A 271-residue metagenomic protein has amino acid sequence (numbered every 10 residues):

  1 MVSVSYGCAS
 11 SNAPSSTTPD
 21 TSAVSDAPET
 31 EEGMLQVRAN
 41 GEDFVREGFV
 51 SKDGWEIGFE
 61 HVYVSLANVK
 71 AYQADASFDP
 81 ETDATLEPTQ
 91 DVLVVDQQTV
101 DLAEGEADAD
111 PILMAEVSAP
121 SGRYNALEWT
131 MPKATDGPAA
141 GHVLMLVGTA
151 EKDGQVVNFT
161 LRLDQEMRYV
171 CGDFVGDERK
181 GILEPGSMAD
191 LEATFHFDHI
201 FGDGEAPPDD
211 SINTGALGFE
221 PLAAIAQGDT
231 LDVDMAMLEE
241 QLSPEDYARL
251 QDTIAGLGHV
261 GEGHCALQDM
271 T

Functional and structural regions predicted by a protein language model:
M1-S5: Bacterial N-terminal signal peptides
Y6-T17: Bacterial lipoprotein signal-peptidase II cleavage site
C8, D20-D26: Low-complexity, Ser/Pro/Gly/Ala/Val-rich intrinsically disordered tracts
V24-T271: A short, solvent-exposed, low-complexity linear motif enriched for acidic/polar residues with Pro/Gly/Ser/Thr
